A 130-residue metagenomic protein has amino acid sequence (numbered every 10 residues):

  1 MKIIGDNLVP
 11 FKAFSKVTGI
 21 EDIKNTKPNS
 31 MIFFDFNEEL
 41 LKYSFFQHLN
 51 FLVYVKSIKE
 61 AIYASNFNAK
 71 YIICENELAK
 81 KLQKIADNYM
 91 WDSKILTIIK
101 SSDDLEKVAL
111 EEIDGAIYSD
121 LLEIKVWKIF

Functional and structural regions predicted by a protein language model:
M1-N66: Conserved N-terminal beta1-alpha1 strand-loop-helix module at the mouth
L8-V9, V108-F130: Glycan-processing catalytic domains of CAZymes
N25, N88-Y89, A109-L110: Solvent-exposed alpha-helices and their adjacent loops that cap or buttress functional pockets in soluble metabolic
M31-F46, I73-W91, D103, E123-F130: Active-site-adjacent beta->alpha loops and helix N-cap segments on the catalytic face of soluble alpha/beta enzymes
D35, L52-I58, N76, I95-D104 (+1 more regions): Glycine-rich beta-to-alpha transition loops that act as phosphate-gripper elements at the mouths of alpha/beta enzyme
Q47-F51, F67-I72, D92, L110-I117: Glycine-enriched alpha-helix->loop->beta-strand junction motifs that scaffold or abut catalytic
S57-K59, A69-Y71, N88: Long alpha-helical, hydrophobic tracts
I58-F67, K100-G115: Catalytic cores of alpha/beta
